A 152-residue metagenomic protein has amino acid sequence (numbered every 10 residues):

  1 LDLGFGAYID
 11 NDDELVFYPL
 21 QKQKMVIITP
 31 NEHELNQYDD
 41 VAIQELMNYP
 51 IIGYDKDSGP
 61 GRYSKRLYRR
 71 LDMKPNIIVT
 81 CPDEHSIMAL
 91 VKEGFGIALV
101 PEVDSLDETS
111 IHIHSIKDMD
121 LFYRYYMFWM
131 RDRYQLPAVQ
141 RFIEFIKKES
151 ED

Functional and structural regions predicted by a protein language model:
L1-M25, T29, V91-F95, S110-H114: Short beta-strand-centered segments that line the small-molecule binding cleft or hinge of alpha/beta clamshell
A7, K74-D83: Short beta-strand-to-loop elements that line the ligand-binding cleft of bilobed periplasmic-binding protein-like
A7, P50-L71, Q135-I143: Secondary-structure junction motif
Y8-I9, N31, P101-D104, Y125: Short secondary-structure boundary segments
L15-N31, D39, I43-M47, I116-Y125: Short Pro/Gly-enriched coil loops immediately N-terminal to beta-strands
Y18, Q44, M88-A89, Q140: Alpha-helical segments flanking ligand/cofactor-binding loops in enzyme cores
L46, A89-F95, M127: Hydrophobic residues within well-ordered alpha-helices
I113-D152: A late-sequence structural motif
